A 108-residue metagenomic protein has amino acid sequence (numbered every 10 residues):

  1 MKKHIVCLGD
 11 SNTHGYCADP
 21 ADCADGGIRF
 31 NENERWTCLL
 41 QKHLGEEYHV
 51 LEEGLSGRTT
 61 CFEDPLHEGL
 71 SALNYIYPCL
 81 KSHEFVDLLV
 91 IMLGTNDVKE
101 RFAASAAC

Functional and structural regions predicted by a protein language model:
K2-V6, G15-C108: Conserved SGNH/GDSL esterase-like catalytic core that processes O-acyl groups on lipids and polysaccharides
D10-S11: Active-site metal-binding loops of divalent metal-dependent hydrolases
